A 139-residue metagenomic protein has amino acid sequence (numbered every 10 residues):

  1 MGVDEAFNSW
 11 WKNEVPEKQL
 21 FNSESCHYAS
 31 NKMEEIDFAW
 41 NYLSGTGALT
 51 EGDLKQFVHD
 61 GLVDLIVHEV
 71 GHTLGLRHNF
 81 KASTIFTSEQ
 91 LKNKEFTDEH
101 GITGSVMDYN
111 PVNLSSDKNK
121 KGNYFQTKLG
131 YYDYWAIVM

Functional and structural regions predicted by a protein language model:
M1-T73, D98-I102, V112-S115, I137: Metzincin-family zinc-dependent endopeptidase catalytic domain
G45, G52-F57, S83-M139: Conserved catalytic/binding loops enriched for acidic/polar residues
V70-F86: Catalytic Zn2+-binding segment of zinc metalloproteases
